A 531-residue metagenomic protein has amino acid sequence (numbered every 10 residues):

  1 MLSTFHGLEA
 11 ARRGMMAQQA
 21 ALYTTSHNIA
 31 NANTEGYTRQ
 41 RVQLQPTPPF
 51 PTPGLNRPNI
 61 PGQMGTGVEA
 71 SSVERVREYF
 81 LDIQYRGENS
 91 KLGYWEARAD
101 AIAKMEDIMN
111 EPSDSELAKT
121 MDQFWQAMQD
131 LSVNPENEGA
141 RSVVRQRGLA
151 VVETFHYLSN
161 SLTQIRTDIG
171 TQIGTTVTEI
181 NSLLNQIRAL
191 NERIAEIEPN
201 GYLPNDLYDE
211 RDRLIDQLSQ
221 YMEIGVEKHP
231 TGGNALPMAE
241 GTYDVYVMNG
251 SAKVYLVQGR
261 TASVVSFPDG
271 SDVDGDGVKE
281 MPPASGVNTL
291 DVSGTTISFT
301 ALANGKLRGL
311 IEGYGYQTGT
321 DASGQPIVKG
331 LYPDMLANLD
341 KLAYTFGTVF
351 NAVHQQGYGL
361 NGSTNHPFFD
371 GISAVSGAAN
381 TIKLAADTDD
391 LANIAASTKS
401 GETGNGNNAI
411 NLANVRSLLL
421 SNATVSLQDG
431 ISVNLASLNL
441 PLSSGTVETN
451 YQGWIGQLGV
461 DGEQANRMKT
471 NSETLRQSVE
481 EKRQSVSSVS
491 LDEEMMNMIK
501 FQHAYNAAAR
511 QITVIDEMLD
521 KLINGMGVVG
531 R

Functional and structural regions predicted by a protein language model:
M1-R531: Structural signature of extracellular appendage/secretion-system components
